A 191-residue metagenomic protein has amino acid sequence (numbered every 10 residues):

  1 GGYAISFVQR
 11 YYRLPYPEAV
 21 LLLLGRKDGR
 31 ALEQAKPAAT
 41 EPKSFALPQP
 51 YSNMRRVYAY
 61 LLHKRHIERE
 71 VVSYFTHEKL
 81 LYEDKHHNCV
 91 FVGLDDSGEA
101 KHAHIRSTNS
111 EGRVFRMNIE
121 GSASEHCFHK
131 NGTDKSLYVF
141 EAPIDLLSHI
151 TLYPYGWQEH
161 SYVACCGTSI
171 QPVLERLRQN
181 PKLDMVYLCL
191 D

Functional and structural regions predicted by a protein language model:
G1-L62: Non-catalytic accessory segments of DNA primases and related replication-initiation nucleases
L14, H66-I67, L137: Helix N-cap/coil-helix junction residues
Y58-V71, L94: Serine endopeptidase catalytic core focused on the charge-relay Asp
I67-D84: Short, basic/aromatic recognition patches
D84-Q179: Phosphate-handling DNA/RNA-contact segment within nucleic-acid enzymes
V139, L183-D191: Acidic beta-strand-to-loop metal/phosphate-binding motif
